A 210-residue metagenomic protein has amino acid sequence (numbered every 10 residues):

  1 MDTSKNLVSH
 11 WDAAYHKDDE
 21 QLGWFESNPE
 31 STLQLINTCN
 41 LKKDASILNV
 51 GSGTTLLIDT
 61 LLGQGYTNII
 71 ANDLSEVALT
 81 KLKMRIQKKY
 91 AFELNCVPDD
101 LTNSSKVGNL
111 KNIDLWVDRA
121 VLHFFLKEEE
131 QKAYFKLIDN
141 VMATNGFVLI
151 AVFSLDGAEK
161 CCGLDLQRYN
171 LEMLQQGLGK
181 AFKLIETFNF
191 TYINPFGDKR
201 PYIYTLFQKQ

Functional and structural regions predicted by a protein language model:
M1-K111, F125-V141, G146-Q210: Class I (Rossmann-like) S-adenosyl-L-methionine-dependent methyltransferase catalytic domain, capturing the SAM-binding
D114: Conserved acidic residues
V117: A conserved beta-strand element that flanks and buttresses the S-adenosyl-L-methionine
A120-F124: Short catalytic micro-motifs in class I SAM-dependent methyltransferases
